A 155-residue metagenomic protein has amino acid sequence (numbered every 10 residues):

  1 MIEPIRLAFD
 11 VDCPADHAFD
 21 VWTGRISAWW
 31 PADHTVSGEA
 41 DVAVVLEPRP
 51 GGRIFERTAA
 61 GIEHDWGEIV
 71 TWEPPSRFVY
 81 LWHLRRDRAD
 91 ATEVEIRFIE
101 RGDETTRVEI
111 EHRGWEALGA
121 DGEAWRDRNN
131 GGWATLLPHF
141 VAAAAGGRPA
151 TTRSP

Functional and structural regions predicted by a protein language model:
M1-D41: Hydrophobic ligand-binding cavity/cleft-lining segments
R6-L7, D41-V42, E95, A124-R128: Alpha-helical scaffold segments that form or flank carboxylate-/histidine-based iron centers
F9, I110-H112: Short, hydrophobic/aromatic-enriched beta-strand segments in well-ordered soluble domains
A18-F19, I54, I69, Y80 (+3 more regions): Hydrophobic pocket/interface hotspot
T23-S27, P74, P138: Solvent-exposed alpha-helix faces
G24-H64, T151-P155: Short beta-edge strand/loop motif at the mouth of beta-sheet-based domains
W30, V45, F55-T105, R113: Hydrophobic-ligand binding "helix-grip"
G114-P155: A conserved amphipathic terminal alpha-helix motif
